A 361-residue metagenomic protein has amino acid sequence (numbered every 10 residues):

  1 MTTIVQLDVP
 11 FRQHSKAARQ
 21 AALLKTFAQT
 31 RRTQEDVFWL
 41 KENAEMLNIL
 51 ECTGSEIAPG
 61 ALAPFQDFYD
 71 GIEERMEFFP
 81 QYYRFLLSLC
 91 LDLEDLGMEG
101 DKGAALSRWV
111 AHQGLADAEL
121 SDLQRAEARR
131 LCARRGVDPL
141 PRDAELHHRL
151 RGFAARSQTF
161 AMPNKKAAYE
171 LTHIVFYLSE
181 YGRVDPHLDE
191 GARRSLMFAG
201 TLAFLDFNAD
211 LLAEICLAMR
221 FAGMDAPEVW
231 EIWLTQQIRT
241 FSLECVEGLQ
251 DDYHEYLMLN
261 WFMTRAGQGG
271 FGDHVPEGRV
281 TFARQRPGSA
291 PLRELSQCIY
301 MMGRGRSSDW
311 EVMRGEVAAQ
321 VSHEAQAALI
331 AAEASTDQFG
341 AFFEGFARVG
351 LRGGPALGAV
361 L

Functional and structural regions predicted by a protein language model:
M1, Q34, M162-K166: N-terminal short leaders/motifs
T2-C52, P227-L361: Terminal, non-catalytic domain-edge segments
K16-L24, A28-M98: An N-terminal, globular interaction/scaffold subdomain
I72-L243: Eukaryote-skewed repeat-based solenoidal scaffolds used as protein-protein interaction platforms, primarily
